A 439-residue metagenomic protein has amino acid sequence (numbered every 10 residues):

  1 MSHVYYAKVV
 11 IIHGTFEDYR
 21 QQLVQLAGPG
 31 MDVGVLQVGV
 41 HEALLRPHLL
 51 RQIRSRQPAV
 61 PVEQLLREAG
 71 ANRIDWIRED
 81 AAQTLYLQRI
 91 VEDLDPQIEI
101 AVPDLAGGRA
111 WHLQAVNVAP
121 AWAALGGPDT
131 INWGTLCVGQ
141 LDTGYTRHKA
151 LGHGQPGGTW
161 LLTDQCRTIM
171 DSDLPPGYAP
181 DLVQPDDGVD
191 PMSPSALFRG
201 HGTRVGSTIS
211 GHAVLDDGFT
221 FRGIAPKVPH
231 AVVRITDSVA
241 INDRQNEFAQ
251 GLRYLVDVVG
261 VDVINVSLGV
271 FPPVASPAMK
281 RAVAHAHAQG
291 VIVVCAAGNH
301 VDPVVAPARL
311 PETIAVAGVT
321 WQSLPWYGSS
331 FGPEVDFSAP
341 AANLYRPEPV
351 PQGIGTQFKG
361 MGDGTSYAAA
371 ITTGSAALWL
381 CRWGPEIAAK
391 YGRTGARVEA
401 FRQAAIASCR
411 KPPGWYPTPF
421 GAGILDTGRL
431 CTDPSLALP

Functional and structural regions predicted by a protein language model:
S2-H13: Short glycine-/aliphatic-rich beta-strand segments at the starts of folded cytosolic domains
I12, L26-H112, P128: Autoinhibitory propeptides
G70-R73, A150, G260, E312-A315: Glycine-centered tight turns that cap/initiate beta-strands
R109-P229, T236, Q250-V259, V263 (+2 more regions): Active-site core segment of subtilase-fold serine proteases
P128, R147, H212, V233-E312 (+4 more regions): Substrate-binding/access-modulating region of protease and related hydrolase catalytic domains
C137-L141, S207, P229-R234, D262-S267 (+5 more regions): Structural recognition of the beta-strand scaffold that forms the well-ordered cores of secreted hydrolase catalytic
D142, D171-S172, V291, A308-G384: Extracellular S/T/G-rich loop segment that most often corresponds to the catalytic His/Ser-adjacent loop
R253-V256, V261-V266, P277, T313 (+2 more regions): C-terminal subdomain of the subtilisin-like protease fold in secreted/lumenal serine endopeptidases
